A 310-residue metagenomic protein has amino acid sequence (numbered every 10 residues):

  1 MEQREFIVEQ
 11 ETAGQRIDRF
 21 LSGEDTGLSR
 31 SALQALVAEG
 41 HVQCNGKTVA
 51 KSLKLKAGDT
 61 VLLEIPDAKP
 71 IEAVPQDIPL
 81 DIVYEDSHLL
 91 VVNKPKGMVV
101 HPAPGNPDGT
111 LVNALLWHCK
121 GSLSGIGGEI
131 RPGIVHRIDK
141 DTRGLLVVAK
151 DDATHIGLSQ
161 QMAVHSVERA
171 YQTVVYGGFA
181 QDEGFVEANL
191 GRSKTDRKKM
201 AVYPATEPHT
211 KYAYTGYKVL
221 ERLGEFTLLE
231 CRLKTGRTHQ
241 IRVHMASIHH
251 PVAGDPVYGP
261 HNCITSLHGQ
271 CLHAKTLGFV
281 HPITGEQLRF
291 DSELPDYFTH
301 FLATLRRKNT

Functional and structural regions predicted by a protein language model:
M1-T310: RNA pseudouridine synthases
